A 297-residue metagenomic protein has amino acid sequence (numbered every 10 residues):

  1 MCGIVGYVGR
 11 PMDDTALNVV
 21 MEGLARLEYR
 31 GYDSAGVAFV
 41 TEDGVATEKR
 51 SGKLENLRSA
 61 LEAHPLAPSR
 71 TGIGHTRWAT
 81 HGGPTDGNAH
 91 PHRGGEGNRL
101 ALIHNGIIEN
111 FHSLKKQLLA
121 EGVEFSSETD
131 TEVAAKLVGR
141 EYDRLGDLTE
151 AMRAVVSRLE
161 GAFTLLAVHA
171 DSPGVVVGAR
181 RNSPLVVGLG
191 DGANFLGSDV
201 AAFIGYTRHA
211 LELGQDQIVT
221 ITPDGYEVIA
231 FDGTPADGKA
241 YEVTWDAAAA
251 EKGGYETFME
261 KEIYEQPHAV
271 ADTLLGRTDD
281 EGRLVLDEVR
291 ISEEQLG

Functional and structural regions predicted by a protein language model:
M1-G297: Conserved short alpha-helical segments that host acidic/polar catalytic motifs at enzyme active sites
